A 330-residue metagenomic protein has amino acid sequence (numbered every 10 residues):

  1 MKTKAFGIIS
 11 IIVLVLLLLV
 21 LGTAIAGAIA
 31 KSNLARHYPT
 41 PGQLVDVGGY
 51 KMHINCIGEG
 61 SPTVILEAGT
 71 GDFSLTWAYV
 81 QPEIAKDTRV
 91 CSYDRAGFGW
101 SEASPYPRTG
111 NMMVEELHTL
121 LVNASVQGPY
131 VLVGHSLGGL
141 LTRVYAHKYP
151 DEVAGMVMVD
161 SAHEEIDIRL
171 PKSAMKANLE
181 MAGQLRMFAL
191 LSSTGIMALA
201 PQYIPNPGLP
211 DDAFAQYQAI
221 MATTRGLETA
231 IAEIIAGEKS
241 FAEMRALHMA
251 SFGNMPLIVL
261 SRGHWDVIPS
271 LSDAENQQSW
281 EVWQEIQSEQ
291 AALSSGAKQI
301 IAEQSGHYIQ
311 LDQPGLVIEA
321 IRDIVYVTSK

Functional and structural regions predicted by a protein language model:
K2-P62, K86-T88, V122, Y326-K330: Alpha/beta-hydrolase fold catalytic core
G48, N55-I57, R95-V133, Y149: Active-site loop/oxyanion-hole signature of alpha/beta-hydrolase fold enzymes
Y50, C56-W100: Conserved HGGG/HGGXW glycine-rich cap/lid loop of the alpha/beta-hydrolase fold
I65-G69, H135, D160, R262: The conserved beta1-alpha1 loop
G110, V157-A292, A297, I301: Flexible "cap/lid" subdomain of the alpha/beta-hydrolase fold that forms the substrate-access gate
Q127-P171: Conserved hydrolase catalytic core segment
L293-K330: Catalytic active-site module of serine/aspartate enzymes centered on a nucleophile-bearing elbow/loop
